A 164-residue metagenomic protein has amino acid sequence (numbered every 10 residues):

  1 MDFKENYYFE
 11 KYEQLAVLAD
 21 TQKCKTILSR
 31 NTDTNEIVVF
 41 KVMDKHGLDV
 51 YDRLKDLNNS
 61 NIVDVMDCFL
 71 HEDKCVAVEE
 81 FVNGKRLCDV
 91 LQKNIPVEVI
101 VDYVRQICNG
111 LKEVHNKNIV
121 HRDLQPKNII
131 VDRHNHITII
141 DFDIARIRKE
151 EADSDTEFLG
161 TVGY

Functional and structural regions predicted by a protein language model:
C24-K45: ATP-binding glycine-rich loop module of kinase domains
C68: Activation-segment/catalytic-loop signature of the eukaryotic protein kinase fold
E72-R86: Conserved short submotifs of the Hanks-type protein kinase catalytic core that shape the nucleotide-binding pocket
R86-P96: AlphaC helix of the protein kinase catalytic domain
Y103-V104: Activation segment signature within eukaryotic-like protein kinase domains
H115-V131: Catalytic-loop of the protein kinase fold
D155-Y164: Conserved activation segment of eukaryotic-like protein kinases, specifically the C-terminal portion of the activation
